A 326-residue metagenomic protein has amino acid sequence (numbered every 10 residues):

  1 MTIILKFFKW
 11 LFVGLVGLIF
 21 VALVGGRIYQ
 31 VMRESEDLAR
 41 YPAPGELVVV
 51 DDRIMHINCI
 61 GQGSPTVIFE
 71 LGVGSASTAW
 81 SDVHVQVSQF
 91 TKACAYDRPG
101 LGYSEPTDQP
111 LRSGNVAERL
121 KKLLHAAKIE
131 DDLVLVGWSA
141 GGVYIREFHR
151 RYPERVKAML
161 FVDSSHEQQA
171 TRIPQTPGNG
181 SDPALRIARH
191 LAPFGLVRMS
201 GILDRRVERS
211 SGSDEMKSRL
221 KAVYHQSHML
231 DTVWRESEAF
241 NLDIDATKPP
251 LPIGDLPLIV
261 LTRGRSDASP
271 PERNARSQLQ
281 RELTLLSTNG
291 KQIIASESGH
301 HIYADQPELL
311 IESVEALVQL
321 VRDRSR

Functional and structural regions predicted by a protein language model:
T2-P65, Q89-T91, E130, Q319-R326: Alpha/beta-hydrolase fold catalytic core
R53-I54, C59-Y103: Conserved HGGG/HGGXW glycine-rich cap/lid loop of the alpha/beta-hydrolase fold
I60, A95-V136, Y152: Active-site loop/oxyanion-hole signature of alpha/beta-hydrolase fold enzymes
D97, V162-D163, L261: Alpha/beta-hydrolase-fold catalytic nucleophile elbow
E130-Q175: Conserved hydrolase catalytic core segment
F161-S200: A catalytic-pocket lid/entrance helix-loop region that shapes and gates access to the active site across common
G212-I294: Conserved serine/cysteine hydrolase catalytic core
T288-R326: Catalytic active-site module of serine/aspartate enzymes centered on a nucleophile-bearing elbow/loop
